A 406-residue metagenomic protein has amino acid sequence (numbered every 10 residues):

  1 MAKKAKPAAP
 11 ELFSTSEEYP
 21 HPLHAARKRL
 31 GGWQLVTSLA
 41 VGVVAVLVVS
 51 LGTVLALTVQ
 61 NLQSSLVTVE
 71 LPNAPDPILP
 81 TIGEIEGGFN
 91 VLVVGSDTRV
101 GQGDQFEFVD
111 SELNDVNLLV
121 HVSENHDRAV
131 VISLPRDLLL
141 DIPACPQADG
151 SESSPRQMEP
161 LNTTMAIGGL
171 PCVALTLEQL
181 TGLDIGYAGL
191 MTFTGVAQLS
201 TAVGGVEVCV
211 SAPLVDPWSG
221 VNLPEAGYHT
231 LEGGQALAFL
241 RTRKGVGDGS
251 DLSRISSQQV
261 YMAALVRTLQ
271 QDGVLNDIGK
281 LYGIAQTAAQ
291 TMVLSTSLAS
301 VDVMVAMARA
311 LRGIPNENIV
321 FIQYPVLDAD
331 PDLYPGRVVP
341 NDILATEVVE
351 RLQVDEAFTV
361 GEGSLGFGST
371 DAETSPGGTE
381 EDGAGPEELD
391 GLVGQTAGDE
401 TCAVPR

Functional and structural regions predicted by a protein language model:
A2-R406: Non-catalytic, solvent-exposed segments at the cell envelope interface
